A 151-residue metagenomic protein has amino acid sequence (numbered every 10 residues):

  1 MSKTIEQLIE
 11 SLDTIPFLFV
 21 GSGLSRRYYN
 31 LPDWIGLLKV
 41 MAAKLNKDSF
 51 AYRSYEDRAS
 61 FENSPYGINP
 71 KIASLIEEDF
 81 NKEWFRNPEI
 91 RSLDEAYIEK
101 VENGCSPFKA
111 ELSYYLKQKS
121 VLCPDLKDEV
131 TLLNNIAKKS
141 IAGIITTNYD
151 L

Functional and structural regions predicted by a protein language model:
M1-L151: Conserved catalytic-core helix/loop/strand module for nucleotide-ribose chemistry
